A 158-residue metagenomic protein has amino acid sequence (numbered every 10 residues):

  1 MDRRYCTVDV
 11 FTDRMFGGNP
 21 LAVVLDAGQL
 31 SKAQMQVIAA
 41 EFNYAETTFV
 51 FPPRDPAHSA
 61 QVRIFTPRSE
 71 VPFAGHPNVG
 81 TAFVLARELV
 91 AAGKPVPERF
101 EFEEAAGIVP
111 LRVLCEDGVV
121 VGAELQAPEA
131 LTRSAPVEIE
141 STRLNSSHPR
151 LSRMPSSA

Functional and structural regions predicted by a protein language model:
M1-G17: N-terminal, positively charged, Ser/Thr/Ala/Gly-biased leader segments that form transit/presequence-like amphipathic
T12, F51-R54, V113-D117: Short, low-complexity Ser/Thr-rich regulatory SLiMs
F16-V24: Generic N-terminal amphipathic, Lys/Arg-enriched alpha-helix
V23-V24, I38-N43: N-terminal beta-alpha supersecondary unit
V37, H58, F65-R143: Acidic, low-complexity central loop/insert segments
Y44-Q61: Conserved phosphate-donor
I139-A158: Single conserved hydrophobic/aromatic residue that forms the stacking wall/gate of nucleotide- or nucleobase-binding
